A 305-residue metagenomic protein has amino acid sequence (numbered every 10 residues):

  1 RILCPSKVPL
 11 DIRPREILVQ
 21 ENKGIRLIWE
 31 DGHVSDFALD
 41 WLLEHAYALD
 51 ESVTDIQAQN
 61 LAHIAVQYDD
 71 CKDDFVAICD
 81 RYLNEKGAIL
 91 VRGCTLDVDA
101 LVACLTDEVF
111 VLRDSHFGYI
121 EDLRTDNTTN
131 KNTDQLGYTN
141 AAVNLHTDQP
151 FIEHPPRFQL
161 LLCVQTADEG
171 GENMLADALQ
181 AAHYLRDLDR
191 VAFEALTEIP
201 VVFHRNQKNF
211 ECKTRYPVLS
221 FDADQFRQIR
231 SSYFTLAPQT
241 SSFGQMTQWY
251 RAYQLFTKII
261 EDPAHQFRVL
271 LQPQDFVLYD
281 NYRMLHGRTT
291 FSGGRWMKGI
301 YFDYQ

Functional and structural regions predicted by a protein language model:
R1-D80: Motif-centric detector for short Cys/His coordination patterns
N22-K23, G87, D224-Q225: Beta-strand-connecting loop/turn residues
A46-A48, S52-I78, Y82-N84, C94 (+3 more regions): Active-site environment of non-heme Fe oxygenases that use a 2-His-1-carboxylate facial triad
I89-R92: Short catalytic-loop micro-motif centered on adjacent basic/acidic residues
